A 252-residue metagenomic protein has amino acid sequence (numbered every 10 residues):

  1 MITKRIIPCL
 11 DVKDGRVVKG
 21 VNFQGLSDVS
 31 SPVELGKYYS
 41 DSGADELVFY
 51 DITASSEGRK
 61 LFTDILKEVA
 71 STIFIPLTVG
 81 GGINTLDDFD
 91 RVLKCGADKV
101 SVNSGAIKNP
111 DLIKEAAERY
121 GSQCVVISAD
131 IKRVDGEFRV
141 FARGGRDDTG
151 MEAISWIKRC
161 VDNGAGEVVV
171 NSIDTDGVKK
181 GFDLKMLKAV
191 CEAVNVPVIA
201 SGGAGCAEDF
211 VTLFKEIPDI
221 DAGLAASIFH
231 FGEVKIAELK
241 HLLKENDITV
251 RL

Functional and structural regions predicted by a protein language model:
M1-N22, A129-K132, L252: N-terminal amphipathic alpha-helix/helix-capping segment at the start of soluble metabolic enzymes
I2, I6, A54-A70, T85-D90 (+5 more regions): Active-site-adjacent beta->alpha loops and helix N-cap segments on the catalytic face of soluble alpha/beta enzymes
R5-C9, E46, F74-T78, K99-S101 (+5 more regions): Structural preference for beta-strand elements that scaffold enzyme active sites
D11, Y39, L47, V79 (+6 more regions): Conserved, mostly hydrophobic/aromatic
V12-D14, V18, A97-V170, D174-T175: Conserved anion-binding
R16-K60: N-terminal beta-alpha supersecondary unit
D28-S40, N84-D90, T149-R159, A207-F210: Short, acidic/polar
I73, L77-K99, K185-A222: Catalytic cores of alpha/beta
